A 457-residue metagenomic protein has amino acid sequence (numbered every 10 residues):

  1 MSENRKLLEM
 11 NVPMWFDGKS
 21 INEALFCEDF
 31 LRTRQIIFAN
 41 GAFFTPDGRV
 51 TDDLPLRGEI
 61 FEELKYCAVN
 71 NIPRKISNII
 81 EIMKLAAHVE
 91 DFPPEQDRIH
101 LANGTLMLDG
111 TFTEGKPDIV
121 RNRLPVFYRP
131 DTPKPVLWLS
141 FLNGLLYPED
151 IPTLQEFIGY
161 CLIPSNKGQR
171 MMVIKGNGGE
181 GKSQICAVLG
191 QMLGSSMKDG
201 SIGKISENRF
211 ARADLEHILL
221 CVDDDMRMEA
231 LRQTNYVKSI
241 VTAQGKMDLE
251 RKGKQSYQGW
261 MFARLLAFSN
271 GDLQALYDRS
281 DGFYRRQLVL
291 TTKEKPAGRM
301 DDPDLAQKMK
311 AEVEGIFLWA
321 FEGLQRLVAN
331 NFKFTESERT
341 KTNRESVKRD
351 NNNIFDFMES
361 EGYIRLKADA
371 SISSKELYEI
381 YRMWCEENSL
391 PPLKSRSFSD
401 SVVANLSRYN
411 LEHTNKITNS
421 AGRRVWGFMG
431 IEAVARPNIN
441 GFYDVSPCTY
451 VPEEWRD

Functional and structural regions predicted by a protein language model:
M1-R34, R49-V50, M107, P130-G144 (+4 more regions): Replication-associated primase and helicase/ATPase modules
M1-Y128, L393: Intein modules and their embedded homing endonuclease domains
L31-L56, I99-H100, T105-L219, L288-L290 (+5 more regions): P-loop NTPase catalytic core of nucleic-acid-dependent motor ATPases
S77, L193-S195, D199-R209, L231-T234 (+5 more regions): Positively charged interface segments
A211-K254: Conserved nucleotide-sensing/catalytic segment adjacent to the nucleotide-binding pocket in NTP-handling enzymes
H217-L220, M261-L265: Loop/turn-to-beta-strand initiation segments
K310-N352: Phosphate-handling catalytic cores of nucleic-acid transaction enzymes
D350-R365, E379: A eukaryotic nuclear recognition-module signature that targets compact all-alpha binding cores
